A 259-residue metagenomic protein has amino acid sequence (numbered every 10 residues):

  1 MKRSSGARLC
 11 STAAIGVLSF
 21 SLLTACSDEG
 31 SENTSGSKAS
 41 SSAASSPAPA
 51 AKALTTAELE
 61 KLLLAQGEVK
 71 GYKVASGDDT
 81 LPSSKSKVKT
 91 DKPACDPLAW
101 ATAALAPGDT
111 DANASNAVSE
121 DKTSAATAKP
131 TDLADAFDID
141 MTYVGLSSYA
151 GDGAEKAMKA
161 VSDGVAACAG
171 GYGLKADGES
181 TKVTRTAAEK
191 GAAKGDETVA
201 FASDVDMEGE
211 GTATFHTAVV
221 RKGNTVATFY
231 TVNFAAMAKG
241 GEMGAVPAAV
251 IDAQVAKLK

Functional and structural regions predicted by a protein language model:
K2-A13: Bacterial N-terminal signal peptides that target proteins for export
S21-A25: C-terminal motif of bacterial Sec signal peptides marking the signal peptidase cleavage site
S27-G30: Bacterial signal peptide processing site
G36-K61: Post-signal peptide N-terminal segment of mature Sec-exported envelope proteins
A53, E155, G241-A245: Soluble non-cytosolic domains of exported or imported proteins
V74-A213: A small/polar (G/S/T-enriched), proline-flanked helix-loop surface module common in exported/cell-envelope proteins
R185-A248: A short, solvent-exposed beta-edge/loop patch
A248-L258: Short, low-complexity, Pro/Ser/Thr/Gly-rich segments in the mature regions of secreted, periplasmic
